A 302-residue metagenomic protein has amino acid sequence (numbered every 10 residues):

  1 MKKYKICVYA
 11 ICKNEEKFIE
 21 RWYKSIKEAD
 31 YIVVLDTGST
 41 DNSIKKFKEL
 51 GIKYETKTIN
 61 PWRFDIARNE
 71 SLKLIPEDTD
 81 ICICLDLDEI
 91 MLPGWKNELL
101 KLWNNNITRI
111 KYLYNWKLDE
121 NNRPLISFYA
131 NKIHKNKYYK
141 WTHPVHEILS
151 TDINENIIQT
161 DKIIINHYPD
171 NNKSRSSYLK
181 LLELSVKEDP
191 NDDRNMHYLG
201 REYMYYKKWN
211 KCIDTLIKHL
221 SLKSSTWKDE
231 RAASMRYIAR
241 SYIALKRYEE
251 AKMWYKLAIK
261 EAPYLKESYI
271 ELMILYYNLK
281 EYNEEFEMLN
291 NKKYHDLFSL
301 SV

Functional and structural regions predicted by a protein language model:
C7-Y31: Short, well-formed alpha-helical segments that are part of the catalytic scaffolds of diverse glycosyltransferases
K17-E20, D41-L50, G94: Acidic helix N-cap motif at the loop->helix transition within catalytic regions of sugar-transfer enzymes
S25, L35-K46, I59-P61, D86-I90: A conserved acidic beta->alpha catalytic loop
I66-L72, M91-D214: Catalytic-site signature of metal-activated, phosphate-bearing donor transferases, centered on the GT-A/GT-A-like
N69-I81: Active-site nucleotide-sugar/metal-binding loop of Leloir-type enzymes
